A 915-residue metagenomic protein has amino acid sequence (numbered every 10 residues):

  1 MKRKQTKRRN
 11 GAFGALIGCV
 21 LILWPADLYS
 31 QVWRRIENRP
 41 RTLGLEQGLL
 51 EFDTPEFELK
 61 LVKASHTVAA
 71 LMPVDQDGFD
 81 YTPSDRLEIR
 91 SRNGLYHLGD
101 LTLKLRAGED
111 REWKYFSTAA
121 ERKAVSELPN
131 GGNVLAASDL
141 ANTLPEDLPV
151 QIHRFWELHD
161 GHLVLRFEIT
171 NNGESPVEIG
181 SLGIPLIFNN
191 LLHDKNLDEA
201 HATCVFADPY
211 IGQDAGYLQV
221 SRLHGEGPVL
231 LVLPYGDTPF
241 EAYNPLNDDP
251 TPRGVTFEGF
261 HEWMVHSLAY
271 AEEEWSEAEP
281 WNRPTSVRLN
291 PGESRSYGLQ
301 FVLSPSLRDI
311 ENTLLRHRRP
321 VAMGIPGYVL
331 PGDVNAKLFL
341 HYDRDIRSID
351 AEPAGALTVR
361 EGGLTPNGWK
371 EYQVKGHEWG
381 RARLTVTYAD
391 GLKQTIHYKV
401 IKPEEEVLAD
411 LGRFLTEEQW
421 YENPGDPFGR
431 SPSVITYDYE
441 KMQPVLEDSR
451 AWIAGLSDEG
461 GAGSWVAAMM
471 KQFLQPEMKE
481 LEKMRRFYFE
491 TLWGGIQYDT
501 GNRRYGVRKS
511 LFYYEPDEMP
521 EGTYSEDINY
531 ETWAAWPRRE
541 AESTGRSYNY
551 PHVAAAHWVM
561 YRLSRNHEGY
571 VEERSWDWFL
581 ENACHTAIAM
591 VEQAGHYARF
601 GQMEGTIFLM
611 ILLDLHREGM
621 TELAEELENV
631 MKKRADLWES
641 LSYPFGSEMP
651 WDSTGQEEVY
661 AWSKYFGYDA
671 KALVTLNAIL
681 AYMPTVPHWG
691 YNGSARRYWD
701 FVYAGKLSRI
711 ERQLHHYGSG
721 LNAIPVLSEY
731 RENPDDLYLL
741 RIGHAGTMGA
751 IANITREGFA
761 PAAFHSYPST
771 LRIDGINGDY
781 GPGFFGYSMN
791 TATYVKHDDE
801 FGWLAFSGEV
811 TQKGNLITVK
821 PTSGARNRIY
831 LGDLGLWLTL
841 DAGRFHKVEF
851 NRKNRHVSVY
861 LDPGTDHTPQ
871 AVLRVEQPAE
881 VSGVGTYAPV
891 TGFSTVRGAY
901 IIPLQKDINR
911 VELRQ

Functional and structural regions predicted by a protein language model:
V32-L144, N189-Y270: Acidic-aromatic substrate-binding/catalytic surfaces of carbohydrate-active enzymes
E56, V287-P305, D907-E912: Short Pro-Gly-centered flexible turn/kink motifs
A64, T143-I152, L158-G216, L392-Q394 (+1 more regions): Acidic (Asp/Glu-rich), glycine- and aromatic
L192-N196, T313-D333, Q394-T436: Low-complexity, Pro/Ser/Thr- and charge-rich linker/hinge segments at domain boundaries
Y297, D426, R430-L474, R486-R914: Catalytic domains of carbohydrate-active enzymes that cleave complex glycans
S306-D345, A356-L364, G808-V810, I817 (+2 more regions): Extracellular ectodomain segments of secreted/surface proteins
R344, I349-D410: Extended acidic/polar, glycine-enriched regions that form or flank non-catalytic beta-rich accessory modules
